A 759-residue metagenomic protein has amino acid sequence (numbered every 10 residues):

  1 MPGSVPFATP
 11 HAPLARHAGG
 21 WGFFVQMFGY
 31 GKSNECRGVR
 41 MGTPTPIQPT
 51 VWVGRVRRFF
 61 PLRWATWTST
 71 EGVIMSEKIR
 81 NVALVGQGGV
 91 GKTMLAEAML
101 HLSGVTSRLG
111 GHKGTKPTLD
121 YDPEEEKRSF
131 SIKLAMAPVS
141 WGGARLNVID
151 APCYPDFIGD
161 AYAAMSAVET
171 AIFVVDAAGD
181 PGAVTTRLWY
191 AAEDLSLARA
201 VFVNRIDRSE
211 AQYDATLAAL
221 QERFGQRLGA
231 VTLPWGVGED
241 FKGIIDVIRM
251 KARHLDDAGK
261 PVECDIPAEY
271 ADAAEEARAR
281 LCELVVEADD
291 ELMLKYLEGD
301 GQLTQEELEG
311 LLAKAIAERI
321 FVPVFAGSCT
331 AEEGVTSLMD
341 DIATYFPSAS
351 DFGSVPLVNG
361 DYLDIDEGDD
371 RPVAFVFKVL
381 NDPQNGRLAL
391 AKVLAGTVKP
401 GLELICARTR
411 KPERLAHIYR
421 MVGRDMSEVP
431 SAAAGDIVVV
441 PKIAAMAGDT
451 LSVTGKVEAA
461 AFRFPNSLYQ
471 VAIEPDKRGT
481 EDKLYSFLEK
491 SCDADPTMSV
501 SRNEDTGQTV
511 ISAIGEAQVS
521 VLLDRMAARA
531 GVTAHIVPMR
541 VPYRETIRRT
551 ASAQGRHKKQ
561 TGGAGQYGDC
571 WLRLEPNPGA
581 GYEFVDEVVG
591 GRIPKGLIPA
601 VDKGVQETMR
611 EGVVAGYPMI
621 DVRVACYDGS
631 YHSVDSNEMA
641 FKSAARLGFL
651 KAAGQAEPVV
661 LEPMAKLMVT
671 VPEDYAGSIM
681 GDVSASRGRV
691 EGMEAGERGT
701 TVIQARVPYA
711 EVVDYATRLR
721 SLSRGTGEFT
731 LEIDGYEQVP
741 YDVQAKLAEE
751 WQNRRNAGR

Functional and structural regions predicted by a protein language model:
G3-S4, G38-R40: N-terminal, intrinsically disordered charge-dense segments
V5, A12-A15, T43-P44, Q48 (+1 more regions): Short, low-complexity intrinsically disordered segments enriched in A/P/G/S/L with frequent Arg, especially at protein
V5-A8, A12, A18, V25 (+2 more regions): Short hydrophobic alpha-helical segments enriched in small aliphatic residues
A18-G19, G243: Coil-to-alpha-helix initiation sites in intrinsically disordered, low-complexity, charged segments
W21, F28-Y30, P46, V53-V56: Low-complexity, intrinsically disordered Ser/Thr/Pro- and acidic-rich segments
N34-R37, Q48, F59, R63-R759: Structural and coupling elements of P-loop NTPases
